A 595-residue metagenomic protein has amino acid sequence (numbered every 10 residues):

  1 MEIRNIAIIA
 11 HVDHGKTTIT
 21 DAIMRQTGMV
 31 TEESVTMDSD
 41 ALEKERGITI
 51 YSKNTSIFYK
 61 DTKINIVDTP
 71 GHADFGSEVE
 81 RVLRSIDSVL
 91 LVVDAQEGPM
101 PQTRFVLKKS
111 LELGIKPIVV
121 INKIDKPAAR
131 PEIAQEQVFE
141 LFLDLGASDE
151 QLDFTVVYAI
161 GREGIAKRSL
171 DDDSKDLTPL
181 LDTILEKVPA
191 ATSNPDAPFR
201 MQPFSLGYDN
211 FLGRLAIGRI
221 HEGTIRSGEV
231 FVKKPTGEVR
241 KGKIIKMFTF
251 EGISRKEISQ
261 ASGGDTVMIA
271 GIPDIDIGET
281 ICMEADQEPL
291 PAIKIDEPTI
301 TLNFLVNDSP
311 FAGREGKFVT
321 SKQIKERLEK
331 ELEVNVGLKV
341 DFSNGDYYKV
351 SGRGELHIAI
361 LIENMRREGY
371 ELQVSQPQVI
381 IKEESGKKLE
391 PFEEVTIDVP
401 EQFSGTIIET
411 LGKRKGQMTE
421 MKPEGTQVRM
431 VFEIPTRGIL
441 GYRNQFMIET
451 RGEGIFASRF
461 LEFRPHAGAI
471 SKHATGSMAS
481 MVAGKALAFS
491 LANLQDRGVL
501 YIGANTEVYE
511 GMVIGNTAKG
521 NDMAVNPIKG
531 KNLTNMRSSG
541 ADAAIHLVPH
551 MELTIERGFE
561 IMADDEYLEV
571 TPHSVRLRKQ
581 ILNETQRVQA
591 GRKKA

Functional and structural regions predicted by a protein language model:
M1-V93, E97-P99, Q137, L206-D209: P-loop NTPase switch module centered on the Walker A-proximal segment
S34-D38, L145-V156, A191-Q202, G237-F250 (+8 more regions): Interdomain boundary/hinge elements
L83, V89-Q151: Conserved C-terminal guanine-recognition region of P-loop GTPase G domains, centered on the G4
K116, K126-P189: Canonical P-loop GTPase G-domain recognition
I160, N344-H357: Short glycine/threonine-rich beta-strand-turn micro-motifs
R200-L302, A312-R314, T475, G484-T534 (+2 more regions): Conserved nucleotide-binding/hydrolysis modules and their immediate coupling elements across P-loop/ASCE NTPase motors
E222-T224, I272-D274, G352-I358, P400-S404 (+1 more regions): Helix N-cap motif at beta-to-alpha junctions
F250, R255-I258, L389, I434 (+2 more regions): Long insertion/accessory domains within large nucleic-acid-processing enzymes
